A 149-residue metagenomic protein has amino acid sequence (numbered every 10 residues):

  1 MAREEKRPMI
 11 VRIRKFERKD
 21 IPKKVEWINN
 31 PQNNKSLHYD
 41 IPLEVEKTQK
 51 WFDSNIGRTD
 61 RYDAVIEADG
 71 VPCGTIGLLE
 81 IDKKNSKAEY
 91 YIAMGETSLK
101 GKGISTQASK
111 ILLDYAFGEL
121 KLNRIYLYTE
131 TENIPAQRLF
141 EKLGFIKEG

Functional and structural regions predicted by a protein language model:
M1-K50: A short, well-structured alpha-helix characteristic of acyl/acetyltransferase catalytic modules
A2-K23, D63, A68-G149: Acyl-donor (CoA/ACP) binding surface of acyl/acetyltransferases
S54-D60: Short loop/turn motifs at secondary-structure junctions and domain boundaries
